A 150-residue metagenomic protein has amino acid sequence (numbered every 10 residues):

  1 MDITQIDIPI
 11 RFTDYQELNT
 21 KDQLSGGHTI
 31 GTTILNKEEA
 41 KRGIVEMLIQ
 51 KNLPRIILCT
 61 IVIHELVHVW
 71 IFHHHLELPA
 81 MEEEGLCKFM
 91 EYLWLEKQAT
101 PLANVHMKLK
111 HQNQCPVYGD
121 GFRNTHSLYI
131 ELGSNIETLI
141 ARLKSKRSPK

Functional and structural regions predicted by a protein language model:
M1-E46, N52: Auxiliary, metal-adjacent structural segments of Zn-dependent hydrolase domains
K41-V62, H74-L78: Short pre-active-site segment immediately N-terminal to the catalytic Zn-binding motif
M47-L48, E65-H68, Q112: Helical anchoring/docking segments at protein termini
K51-N52, V69, F89, L93: Intrinsically disordered, low-complexity, Ser/Thr/Glu/Asp/Lys/Arg-enriched terminal regions and linkers of eukaryotic
R55-T60, A80, E84, C115-F122: Solvent-exposed, acidic/flexible segments
T60-H74, E84-K88: Active-site recognition of the HExxH zinc-binding catalytic motif
H75-P116: Post-HExxH zinc-binding segment in Zn-dependent metallohydrolases
M107-K150: Pan-zinc metallopeptidase signature
